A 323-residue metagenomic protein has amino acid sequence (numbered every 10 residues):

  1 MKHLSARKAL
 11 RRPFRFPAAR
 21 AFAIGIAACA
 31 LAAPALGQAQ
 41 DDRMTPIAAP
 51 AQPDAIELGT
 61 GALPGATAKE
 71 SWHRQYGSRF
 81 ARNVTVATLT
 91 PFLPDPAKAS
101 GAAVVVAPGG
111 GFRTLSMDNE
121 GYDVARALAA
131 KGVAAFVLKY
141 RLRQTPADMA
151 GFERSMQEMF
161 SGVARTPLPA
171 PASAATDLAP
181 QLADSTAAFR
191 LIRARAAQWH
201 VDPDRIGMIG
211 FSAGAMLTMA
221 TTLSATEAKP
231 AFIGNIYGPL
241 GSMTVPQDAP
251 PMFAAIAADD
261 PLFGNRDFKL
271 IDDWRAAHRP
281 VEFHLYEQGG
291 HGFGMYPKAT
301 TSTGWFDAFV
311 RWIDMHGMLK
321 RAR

Functional and structural regions predicted by a protein language model:
D41-K98: N-terminal cap/lid segment of alpha/beta-hydrolase-fold proteins
S100-G109: Short beta-strand element of the alpha/beta-hydrolase
D118-F136, D272: Short amphipathic alpha-helix adjacent to the substrate-entry channel of hydrolases
F152-A196: Alpha/beta-hydrolase active-site loop
A179-A249: Primarily recognizes the serine-hydrolase "nucleophile elbow" in alpha/beta-hydrolase and SGNH/GDSL folds
A254-I256: Short beta-strand/loop motif that positions the catalytic acidic residue of the alpha/beta-hydrolase fold
D259-G264: Acidic catalytic loop of the alpha/beta-hydrolase fold
P280-R323: C-terminal catalytic histidine-bearing segment of alpha/beta-hydrolase fold enzymes
